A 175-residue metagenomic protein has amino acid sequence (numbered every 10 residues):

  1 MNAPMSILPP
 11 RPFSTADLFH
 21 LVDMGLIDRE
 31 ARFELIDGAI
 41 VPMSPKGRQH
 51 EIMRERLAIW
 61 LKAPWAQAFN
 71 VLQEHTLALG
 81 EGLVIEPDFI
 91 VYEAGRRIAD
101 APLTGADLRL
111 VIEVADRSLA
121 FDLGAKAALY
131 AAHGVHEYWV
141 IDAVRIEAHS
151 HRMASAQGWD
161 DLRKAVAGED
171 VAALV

Functional and structural regions predicted by a protein language model:
M1-V175: Gly/Pro/Ser/Thr-rich low-complexity, intrinsically disordered segments predominantly at protein N-termini
